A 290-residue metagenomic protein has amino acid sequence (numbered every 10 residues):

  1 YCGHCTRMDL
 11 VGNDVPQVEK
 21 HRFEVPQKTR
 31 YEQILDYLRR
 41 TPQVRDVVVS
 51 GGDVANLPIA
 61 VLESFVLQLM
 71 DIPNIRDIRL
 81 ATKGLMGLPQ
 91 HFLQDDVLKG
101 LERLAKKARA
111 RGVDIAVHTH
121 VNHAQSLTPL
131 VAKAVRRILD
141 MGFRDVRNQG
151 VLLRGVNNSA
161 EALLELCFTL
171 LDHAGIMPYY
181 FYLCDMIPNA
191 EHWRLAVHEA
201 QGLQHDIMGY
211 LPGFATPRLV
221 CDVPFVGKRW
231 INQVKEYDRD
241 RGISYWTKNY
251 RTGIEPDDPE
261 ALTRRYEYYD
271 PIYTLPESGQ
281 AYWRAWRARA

Functional and structural regions predicted by a protein language model:
Y1, V11, G84-M86, D185-I187 (+1 more regions): Short loop/turn segments at secondary-structure transitions that flank enzyme active sites
Y1-V25, L80: Canonical Radical SAM [4Fe-4S] cluster-binding loop centered on the CxxxCxxC motif and its immediate flanking residues
C2-H4, N13, P58, P89 (+1 more regions): Short helix/loop capping segments that flank catalytic or ligand/cofactor-binding pockets
D14-Q17, Q90-F92, E191, L219: Short linear functional motifs in flexible/disordered or boundary regions
Q17-H21, Q27, F92, L153 (+4 more regions): Generic detector of bulky aromatic hydrophobic side chains
H21-E24, L57, G84, L88 (+5 more regions): A sequence-level detector of short, solvent-exposed, charge-rich linear segments
K28-D46, G52-L211: Conserved AdoMet/S-adenosylmethionine-binding subsite of the radical SAM
L164, F168-A290: Auxiliary Fe-S-binding modules of radical SAM enzymes
